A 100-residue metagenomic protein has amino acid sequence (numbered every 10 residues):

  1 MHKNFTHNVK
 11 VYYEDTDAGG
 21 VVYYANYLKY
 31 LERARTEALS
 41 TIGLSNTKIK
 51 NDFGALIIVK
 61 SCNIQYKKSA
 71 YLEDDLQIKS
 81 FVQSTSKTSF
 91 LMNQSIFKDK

Functional and structural regions predicted by a protein language model:
M1-Q77, Q83-K100: Terminal targeting signals and extreme-terminal segments of soluble enzymes
